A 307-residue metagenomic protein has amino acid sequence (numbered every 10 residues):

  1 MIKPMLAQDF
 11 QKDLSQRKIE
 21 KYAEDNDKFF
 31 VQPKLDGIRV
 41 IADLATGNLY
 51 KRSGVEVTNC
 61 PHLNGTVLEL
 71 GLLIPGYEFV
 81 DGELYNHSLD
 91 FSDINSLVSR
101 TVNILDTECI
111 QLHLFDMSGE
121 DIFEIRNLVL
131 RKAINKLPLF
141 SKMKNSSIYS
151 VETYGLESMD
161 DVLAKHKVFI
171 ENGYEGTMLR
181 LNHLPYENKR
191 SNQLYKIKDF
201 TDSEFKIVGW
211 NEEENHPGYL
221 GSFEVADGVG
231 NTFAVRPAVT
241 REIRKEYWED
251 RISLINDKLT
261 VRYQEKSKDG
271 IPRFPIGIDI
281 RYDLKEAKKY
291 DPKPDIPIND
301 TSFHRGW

Functional and structural regions predicted by a protein language model:
M1, E152-T201, E212: Amphipathic alpha-helical
M1-D25, V31: Charged, flexible boundary elements
D13-E20, D93-S99, L156-L163: Short, motif-level signal for alpha-helix interfacial/capping segments enriched in acidic residues and aromatics/proline
I19-M143, G306-W307: Covalent nucleotidyltransferase
E24-D27, L35-I38, E108-C109, E171-Y174 (+3 more regions): Short, well-ordered loop/turn elements at secondary-structure boundaries
Q32, I38-G82, Y186-W307: Classical nucleotidyltransferase
G82-L84, L114-G119, I134, E152-G155 (+3 more regions): Short, structured patches in soluble enzyme cores that scaffold and shape functional sites
N145-D160, Y263-E265: Acidic carboxylate-rich catalytic motifs and surrounding loops in phosphoryl-/glycosyl-chemistry enzymes
